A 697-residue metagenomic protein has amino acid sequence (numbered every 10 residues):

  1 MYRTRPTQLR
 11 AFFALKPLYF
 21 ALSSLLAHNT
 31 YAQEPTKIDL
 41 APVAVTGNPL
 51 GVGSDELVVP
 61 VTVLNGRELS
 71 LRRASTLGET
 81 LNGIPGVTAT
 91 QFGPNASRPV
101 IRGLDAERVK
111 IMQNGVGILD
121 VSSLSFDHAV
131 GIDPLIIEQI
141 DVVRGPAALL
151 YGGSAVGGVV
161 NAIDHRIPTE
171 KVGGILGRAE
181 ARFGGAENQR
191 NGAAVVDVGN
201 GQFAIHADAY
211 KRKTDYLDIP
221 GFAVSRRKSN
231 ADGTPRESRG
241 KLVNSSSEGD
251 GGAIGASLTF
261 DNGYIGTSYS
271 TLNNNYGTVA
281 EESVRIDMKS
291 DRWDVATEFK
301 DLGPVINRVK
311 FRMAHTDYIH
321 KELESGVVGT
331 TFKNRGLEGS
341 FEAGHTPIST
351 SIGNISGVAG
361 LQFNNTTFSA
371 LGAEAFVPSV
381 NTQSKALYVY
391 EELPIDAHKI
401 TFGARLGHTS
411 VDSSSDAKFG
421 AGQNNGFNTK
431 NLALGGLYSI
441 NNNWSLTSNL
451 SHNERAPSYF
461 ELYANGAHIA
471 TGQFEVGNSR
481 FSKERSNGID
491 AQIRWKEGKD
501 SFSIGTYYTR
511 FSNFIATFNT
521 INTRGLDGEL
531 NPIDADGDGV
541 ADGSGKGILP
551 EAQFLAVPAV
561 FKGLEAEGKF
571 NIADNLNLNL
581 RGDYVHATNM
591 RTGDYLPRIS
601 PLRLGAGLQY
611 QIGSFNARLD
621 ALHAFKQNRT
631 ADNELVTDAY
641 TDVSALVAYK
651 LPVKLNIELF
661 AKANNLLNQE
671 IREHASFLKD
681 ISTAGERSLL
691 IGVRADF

Functional and structural regions predicted by a protein language model:
A41-S70, R98, A106: N-terminal periplasmic "start-of-domain" segments of outer-membrane beta-barrel proteins
G117-R144: Short acidic/polar hinge/loop motifs at secondary-structure boundaries that mediate gating or recognition
G173, G177-E180, G184-E187, N191-M288: Periplasmic-side early beta-strands and strand-to-turn transitions of outer-membrane beta-barrels
P220, E454, R510-S512, T517 (+2 more regions): C-terminal beta-signal and adjacent terminal beta-strands/loops of Gram-negative outer-membrane beta-barrel proteins
N244-S245, G336-E342, A386, N478-S482 (+4 more regions): Outer membrane beta-barrel strand-and-loop segments of large Gram-negative receptors, especially TonB-dependent
S245-G249, N262-V309, H315-E338, A373-A375 (+2 more regions): Flexible loop and strand-edge segments within Gram-negative outer membrane beta-barrel domains
L258, S268, P378-F511, N571 (+2 more regions): Structural signature of Gram-negative outer-membrane beta-barrels, strongest in the C-terminal barrel of TonB-dependent
G357, D396, Y507-F511, P532-T630 (+1 more regions): Gram-negative outer-membrane beta-barrel transporters
